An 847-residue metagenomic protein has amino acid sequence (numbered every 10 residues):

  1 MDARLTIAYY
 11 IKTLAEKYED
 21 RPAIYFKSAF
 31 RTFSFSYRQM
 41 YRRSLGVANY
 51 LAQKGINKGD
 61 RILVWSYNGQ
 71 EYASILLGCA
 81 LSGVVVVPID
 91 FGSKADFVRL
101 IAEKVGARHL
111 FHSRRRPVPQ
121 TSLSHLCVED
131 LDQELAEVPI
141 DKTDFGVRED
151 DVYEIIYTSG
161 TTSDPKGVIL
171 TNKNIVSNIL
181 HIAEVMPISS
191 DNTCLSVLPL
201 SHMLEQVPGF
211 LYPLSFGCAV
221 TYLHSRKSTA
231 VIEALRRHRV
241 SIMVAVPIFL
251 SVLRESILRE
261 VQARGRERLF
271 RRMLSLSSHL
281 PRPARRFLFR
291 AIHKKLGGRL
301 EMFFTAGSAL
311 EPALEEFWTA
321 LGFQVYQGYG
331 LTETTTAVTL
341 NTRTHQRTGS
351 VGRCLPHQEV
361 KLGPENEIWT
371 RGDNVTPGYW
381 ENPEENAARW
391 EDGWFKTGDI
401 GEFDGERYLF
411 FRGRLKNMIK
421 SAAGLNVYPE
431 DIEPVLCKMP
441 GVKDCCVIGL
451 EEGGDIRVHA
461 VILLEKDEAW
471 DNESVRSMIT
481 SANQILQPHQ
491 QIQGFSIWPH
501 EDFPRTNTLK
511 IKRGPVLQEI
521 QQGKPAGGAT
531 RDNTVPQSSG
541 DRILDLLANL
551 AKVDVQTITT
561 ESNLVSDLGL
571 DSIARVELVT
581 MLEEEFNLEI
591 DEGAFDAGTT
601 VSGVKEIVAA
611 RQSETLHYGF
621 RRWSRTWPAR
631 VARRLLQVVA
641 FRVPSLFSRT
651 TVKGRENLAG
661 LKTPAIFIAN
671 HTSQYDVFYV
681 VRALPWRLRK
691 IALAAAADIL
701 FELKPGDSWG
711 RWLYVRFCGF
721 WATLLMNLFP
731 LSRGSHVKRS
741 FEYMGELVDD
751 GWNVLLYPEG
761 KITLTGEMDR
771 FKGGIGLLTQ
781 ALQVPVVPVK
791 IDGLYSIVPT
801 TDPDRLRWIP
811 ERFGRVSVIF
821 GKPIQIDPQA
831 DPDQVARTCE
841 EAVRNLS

Functional and structural regions predicted by a protein language model:
E19-P22, P139-Y157, D164, P187-T193: Conserved pre-ATP/AMP-binding loop-to-beta segment of ANL
I24-G69, L77, K94-R99, G146 (+1 more regions): Conserved AMP-binding/adenylate-forming core of the ANL superfamily
N49, F91-P119, E137, N178-L195 (+1 more regions): Conserved ATP-dependent adenylate/AMP-binding module captured primarily in the ANL superfamily
S93, L110, L362-P364, G372 (+2 more regions): AMP-binding/adenylate-forming catalytic core of the ANL superfamily
V176-T193, L200-R290: Conserved AMP-binding/adenylation subdomain of ANL enzymes
Y222, F720, D749-L755, G760-A830: A cross-family acyltransferase "interaction/gating" segment
A284, L288-L409, L415-M418, K438 (+1 more regions): Conserved AMP-binding/adenylate-forming
C446-G449, T480-V535: Conserved C-terminal "lid"/linker of ANL adenylate-forming enzymes
